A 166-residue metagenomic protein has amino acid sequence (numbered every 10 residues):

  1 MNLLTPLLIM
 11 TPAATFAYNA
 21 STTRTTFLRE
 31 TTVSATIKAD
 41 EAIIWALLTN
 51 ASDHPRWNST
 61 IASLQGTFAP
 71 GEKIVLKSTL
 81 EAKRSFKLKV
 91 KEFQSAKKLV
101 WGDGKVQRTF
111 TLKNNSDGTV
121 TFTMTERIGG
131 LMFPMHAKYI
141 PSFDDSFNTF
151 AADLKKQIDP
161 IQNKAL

Functional and structural regions predicted by a protein language model:
N2-I9: Sec-dependent signal peptide recognition, specifically the positively charged N-region followed immediately by
P12-Q65: Hydrophobic ligand-binding cavity/cleft-lining segments
T32, S52-S85, A96: Short beta-edge strand/loop motif at the mouth of beta-sheet-based domains
V33-A35, F86-E92, Q107-N114: Hydrophobic/aromatic beta-strand elements that line small-molecule binding cavities or substrate pockets in beta-rich
A39, L80-A82, I128-G130: Beta-strand elements of well-folded, non-transmembrane domains
D40, A69, E81, S95 (+2 more regions): Short strand-connecting beta-turns/loops that link adjacent beta-strands
I43-L48, H54, I74-L76, V90 (+4 more regions): Hydrophobic pocket/interface hotspot
G102-K156, A165-L166: Beta-strand/loop substructures that line and gate deep hydrophobic ligand-binding cavities in soluble
